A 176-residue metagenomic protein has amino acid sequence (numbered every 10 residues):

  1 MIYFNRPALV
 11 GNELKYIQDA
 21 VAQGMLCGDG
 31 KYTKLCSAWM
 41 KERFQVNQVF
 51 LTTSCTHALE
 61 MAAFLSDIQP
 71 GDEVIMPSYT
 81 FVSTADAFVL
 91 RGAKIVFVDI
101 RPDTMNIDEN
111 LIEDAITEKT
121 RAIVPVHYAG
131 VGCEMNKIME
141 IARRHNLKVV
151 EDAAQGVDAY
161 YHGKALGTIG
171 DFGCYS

Functional and structural regions predicted by a protein language model:
M1-C27: N-terminal "arm"/small-domain region of PLP-dependent enzymes with the aminotransferase-like
R6-P7, Y128, Y175: Conserved donor-binding loops in enzymes that form glycosidic bonds
D29-E73, A87-R91, F97-D99, K164: Phosphate-binding glycine-rich loop
F64-A153, Y160: PLP-dependent aminotransferase-like
E151-S176: Conserved active-site segment immediately N-terminal to the catalytic lysine that forms the internal aldimine
